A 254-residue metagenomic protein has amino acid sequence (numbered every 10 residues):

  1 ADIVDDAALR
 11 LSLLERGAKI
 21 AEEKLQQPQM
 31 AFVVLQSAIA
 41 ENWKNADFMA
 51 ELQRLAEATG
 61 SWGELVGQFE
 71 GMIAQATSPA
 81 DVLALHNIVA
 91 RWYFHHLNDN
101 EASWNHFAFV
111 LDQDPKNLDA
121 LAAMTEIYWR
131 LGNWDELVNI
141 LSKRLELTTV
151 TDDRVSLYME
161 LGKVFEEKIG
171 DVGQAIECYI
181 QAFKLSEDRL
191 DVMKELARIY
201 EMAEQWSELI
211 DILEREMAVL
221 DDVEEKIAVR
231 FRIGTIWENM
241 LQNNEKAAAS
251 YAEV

Functional and structural regions predicted by a protein language model:
A1-V254: Repeat-based scaffolding regions
